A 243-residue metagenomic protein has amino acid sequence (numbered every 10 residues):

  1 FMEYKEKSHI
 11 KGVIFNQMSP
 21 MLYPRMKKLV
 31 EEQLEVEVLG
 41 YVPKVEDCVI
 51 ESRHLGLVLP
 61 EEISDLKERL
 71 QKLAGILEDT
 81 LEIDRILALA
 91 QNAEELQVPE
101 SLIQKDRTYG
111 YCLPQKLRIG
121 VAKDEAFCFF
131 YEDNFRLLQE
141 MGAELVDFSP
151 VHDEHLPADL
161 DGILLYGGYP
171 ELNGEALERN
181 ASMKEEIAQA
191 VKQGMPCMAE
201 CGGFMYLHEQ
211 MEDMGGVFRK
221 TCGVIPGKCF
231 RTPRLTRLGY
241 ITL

Functional and structural regions predicted by a protein language model:
F1-Y109: Internal gly/pro-rich beta-alpha loop/helix module that stabilizes soluble enzyme cofactors or their anionic handles
Q17, K123-E125, K228: Residue-level signal for short, function-critical loop segments
M18, P43-D47, P150-V151, G168 (+1 more regions): Short, ordered loop/turn segments at secondary-structure junctions
V42, F148, I225: Hydrophobic residues at beta-strand termini and immediately following loops that shape nucleotide-binding pockets
I50, F129-Y131, H208, P233: Short helix/loop capping segments that flank catalytic or ligand/cofactor-binding pockets
G110-Y111, Q115-A181, E185-A190: Phosphate-binding active sites in nucleotide-utilizing proteins
P170-L243: Cysteine-nucleophile active-site neighborhood
